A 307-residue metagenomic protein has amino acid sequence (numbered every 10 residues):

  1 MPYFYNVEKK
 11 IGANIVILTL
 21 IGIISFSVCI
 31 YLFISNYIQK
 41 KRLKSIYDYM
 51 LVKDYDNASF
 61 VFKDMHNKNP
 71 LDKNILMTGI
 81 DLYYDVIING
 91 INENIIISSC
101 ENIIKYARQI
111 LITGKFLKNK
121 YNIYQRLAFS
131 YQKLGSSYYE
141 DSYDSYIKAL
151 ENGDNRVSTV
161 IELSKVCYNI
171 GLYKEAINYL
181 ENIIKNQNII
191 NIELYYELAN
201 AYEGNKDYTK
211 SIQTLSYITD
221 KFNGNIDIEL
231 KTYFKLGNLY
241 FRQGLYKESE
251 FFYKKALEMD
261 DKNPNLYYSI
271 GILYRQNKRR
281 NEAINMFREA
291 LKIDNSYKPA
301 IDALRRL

Functional and structural regions predicted by a protein language model:
P2-F4, E8-N122: N-terminal leader/linker segments that initiate helical-solenoid repeat arrays
Q39, K73-N74, Y121, R156-S158 (+5 more regions): Helix-start (N-cap) detector for alpha-helical repeat units in TPR-like alpha-solenoids, especially tetratricopeptide
L51, D85, N89, K133-G135 (+6 more regions): Register position in tetratricopeptide repeats
P70, K115-K118, D154, N188-I189 (+4 more regions): Short coil turns that delineate tetratricopeptide repeat
